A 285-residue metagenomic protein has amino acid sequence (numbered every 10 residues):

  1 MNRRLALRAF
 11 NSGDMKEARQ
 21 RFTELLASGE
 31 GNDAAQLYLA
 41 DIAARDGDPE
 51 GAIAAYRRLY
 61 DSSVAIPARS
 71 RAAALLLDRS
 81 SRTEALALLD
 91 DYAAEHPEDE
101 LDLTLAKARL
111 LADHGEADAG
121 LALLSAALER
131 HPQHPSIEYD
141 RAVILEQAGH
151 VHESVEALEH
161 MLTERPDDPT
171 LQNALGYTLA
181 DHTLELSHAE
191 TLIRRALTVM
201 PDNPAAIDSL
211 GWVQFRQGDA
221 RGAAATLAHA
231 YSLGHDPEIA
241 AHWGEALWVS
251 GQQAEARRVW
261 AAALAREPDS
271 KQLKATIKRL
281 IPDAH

Functional and structural regions predicted by a protein language model:
M1-H285: Alpha-solenoid helical repeat scaffolds
